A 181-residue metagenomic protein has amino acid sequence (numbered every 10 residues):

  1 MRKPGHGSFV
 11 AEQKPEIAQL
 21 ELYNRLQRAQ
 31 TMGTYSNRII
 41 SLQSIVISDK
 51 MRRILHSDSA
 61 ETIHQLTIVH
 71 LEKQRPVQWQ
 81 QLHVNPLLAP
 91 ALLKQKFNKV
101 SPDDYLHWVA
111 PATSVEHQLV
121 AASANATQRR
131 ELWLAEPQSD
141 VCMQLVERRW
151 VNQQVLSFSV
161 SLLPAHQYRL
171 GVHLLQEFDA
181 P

Functional and structural regions predicted by a protein language model:
M1-A60, P90-S114, R169-P181: HTH-adjacent hinge/linker in prokaryotic transcriptional regulators
R2, T67-H70, E147: Short, cationic motifs built from Arg/Lys/His that form the positively charged side of catalytic pockets
Q13-P15, L82, S161: Ubiquitous "structural anchor" signal
Q27, I54-H56, T67, L132-A135: A generic local secondary-structure boundary/capping motif
Y35-N37, L66, E72, P76-L82: A short glycine-rich, His/Asp/Glu-containing loop-to-beta-strand
S59, E72-R75, V84-L88, K94-K96 (+1 more regions): C-terminal regulatory/effector modules of DNA-binding transcriptional regulators
I63: NAD(P)-dependent dehydrogenases' Rossmann-like dinucleotide-binding region
